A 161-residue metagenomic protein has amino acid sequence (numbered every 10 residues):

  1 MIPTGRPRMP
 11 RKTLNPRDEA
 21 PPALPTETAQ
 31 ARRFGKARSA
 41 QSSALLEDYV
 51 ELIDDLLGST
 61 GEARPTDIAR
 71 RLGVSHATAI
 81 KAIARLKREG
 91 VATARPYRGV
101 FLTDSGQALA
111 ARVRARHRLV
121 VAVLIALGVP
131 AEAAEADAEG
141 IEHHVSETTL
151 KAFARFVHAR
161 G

Functional and structural regions predicted by a protein language model:
M1-S43: N-terminal leader segment of winged-helix/HTH proteins
R32-V74: N-terminal helix-turn-helix DNA-binding core of bacterial DNA-binding proteins
L45-D48, R64, S105, R116 (+1 more regions): N-terminal positioning helix adjacent to the helix-turn-helix/winged-helix DNA-binding module
A63-V100, D104: Canonical helix-turn-helix DNA-binding module
R71, L109, A126: Residues within the alpha-helical elements of helix-turn-helix
R98-H117: Basic, amphipathic "hinge/linker" alpha-helix immediately C-terminal to the N-terminal HTH DNA-binding motif
R118-A159: Amphipathic alpha-helical dimerization/coiled-coil segments that flank or bridge DNA-binding/regulatory modules
